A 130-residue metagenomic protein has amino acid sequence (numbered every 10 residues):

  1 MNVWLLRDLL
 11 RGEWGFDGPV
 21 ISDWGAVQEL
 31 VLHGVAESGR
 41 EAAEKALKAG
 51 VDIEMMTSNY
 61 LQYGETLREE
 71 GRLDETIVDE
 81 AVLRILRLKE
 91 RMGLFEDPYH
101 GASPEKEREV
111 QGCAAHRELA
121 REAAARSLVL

Functional and structural regions predicted by a protein language model:
V3, G12-F16, L32-L130: Preference for extracellular/luminal or secreted protein segments
D8: Active-site phosphate/pyrophosphate- and oxyanion-stabilizing loops and adjacent acidic/basic residues in soluble
V20-I21: Residue-level marker for buried hydrophobic side chains located in beta-strands that build the well-ordered beta-sheet
W24: Active-site metal-binding loops of divalent metal-dependent hydrolases
E29: Conserved active-site neighborhood of enzyme catalytic/cofactor-binding cores
